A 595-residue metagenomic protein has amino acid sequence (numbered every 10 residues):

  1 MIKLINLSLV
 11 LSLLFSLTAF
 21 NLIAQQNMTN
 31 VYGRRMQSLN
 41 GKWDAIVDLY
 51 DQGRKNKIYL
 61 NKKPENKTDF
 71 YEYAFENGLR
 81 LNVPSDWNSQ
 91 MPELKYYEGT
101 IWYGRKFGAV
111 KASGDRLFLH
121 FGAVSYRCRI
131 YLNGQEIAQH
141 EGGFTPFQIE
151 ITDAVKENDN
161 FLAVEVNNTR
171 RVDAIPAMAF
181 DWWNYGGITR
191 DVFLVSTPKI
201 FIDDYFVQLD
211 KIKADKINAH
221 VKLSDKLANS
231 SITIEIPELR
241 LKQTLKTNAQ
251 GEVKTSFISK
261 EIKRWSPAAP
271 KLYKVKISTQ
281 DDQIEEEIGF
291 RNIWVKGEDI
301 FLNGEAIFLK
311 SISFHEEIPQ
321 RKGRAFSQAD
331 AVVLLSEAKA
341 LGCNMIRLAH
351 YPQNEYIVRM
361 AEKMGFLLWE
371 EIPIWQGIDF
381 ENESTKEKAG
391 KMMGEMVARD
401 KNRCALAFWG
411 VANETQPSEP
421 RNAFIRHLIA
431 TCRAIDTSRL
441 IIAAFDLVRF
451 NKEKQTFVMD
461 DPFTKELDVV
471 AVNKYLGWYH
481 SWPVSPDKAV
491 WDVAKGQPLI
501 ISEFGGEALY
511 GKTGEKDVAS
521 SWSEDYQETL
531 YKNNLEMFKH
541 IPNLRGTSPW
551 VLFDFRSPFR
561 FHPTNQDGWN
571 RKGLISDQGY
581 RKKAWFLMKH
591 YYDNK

Functional and structural regions predicted by a protein language model:
M1-N27: Bacterial Sec-dependent N-terminal signal peptides
I23-N88, A163-E165, R171, K532 (+1 more regions): Accessory carbohydrate-binding/adhesion or oligomerization-edge regions at the termini of glycan-active proteins
T29-N30, I46-Y50, E93-F201, K226-L227 (+1 more regions): Accessory beta-strand-rich segments of carbohydrate-active enzymes
T29-R34, Y205-Q208, R264, K276-K339 (+1 more regions): N-terminal carbohydrate-binding accessory modules
Y131-I137, P237, Q280-D281, N303: Short strand-turn-strand beta-turns centered on an Asx-Gly dipeptide
V155-D159, K222-K296: Extended acidic/polar, glycine-enriched regions that form or flank non-catalytic beta-rich accessory modules
K199-K226, K595: Surface beta-strand/loop "capping" patches
H220, V333-L335, M345-Y591: Substrate-binding/catalytic cleft of secreted carbohydrate-active enzymes, primarily glycoside hydrolases
